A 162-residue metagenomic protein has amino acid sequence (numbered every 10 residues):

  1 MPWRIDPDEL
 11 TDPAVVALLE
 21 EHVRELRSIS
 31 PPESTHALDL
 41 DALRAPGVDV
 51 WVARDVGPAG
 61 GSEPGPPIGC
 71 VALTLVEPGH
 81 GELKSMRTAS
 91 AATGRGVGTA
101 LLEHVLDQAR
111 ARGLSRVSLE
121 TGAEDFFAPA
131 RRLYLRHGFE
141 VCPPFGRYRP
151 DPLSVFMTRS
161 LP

Functional and structural regions predicted by a protein language model:
P2-K84, A89, L102-H104, Q108 (+3 more regions): Acetyl-CoA-dependent GNAT
A89, G122-E124: Residue-level recognition of the GNAT/N-acetyltransferase active site
A89-A91, R95: Active-site acidic-Proline motif in GNAT/NAT acetyltransferases
R95, T99, E103: Residues forming the Rossmann-fold NAD(P)(H) cofactor-binding site
T99, E124-P143, R149-P152: Conserved active-site alpha-helix within GNAT-family acetyltransferase domains
A109-G122: Conserved GNAT acetyl-CoA-binding A-motif
T121, R147, D151-P162: Terminal substrate-recognition subdomain of acyl/acetyltransferases
